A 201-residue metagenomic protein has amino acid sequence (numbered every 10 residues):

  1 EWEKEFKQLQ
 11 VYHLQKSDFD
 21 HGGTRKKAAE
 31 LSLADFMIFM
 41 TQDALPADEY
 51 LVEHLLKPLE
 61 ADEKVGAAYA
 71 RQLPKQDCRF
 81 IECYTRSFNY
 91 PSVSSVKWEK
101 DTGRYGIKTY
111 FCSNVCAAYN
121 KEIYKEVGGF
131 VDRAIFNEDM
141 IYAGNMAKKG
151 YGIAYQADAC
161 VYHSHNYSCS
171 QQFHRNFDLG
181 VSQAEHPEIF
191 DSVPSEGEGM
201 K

Functional and structural regions predicted by a protein language model:
E1-K16: Acidic donor-binding segment of Leloir-type glycosyltransferases
Q15-S32: Glycine-rich, basic loop-to-helix element that forms the pyrophosphate-binding segment of sugar-nucleotide handling
L33-A34, S113-V127: Conserved nucleotide-sugar donor-binding and metal-coordinating catalytic region shared by glycosyltransferases
M37: Short aromatic/hydrophobic "clamp" motif used to bind/position activated sugar donors
E49-C83: Conserved donor NDP-sugar-binding/catalytic core segment of glycosyltransferases
E99-Y119, I135: A recurrent flexible, glycine/aromatic-enriched loop bordering the glycosyltransferase active site that acts as
I135-Y142: Acidic donor-binding loop at a coil-to-helix junction in glycosyltransferase catalytic cores that engages
I153, C160-K201: Active-site-adjacent helix/loop segment of glycosyltransferases that harbors family-specific signature motifs
